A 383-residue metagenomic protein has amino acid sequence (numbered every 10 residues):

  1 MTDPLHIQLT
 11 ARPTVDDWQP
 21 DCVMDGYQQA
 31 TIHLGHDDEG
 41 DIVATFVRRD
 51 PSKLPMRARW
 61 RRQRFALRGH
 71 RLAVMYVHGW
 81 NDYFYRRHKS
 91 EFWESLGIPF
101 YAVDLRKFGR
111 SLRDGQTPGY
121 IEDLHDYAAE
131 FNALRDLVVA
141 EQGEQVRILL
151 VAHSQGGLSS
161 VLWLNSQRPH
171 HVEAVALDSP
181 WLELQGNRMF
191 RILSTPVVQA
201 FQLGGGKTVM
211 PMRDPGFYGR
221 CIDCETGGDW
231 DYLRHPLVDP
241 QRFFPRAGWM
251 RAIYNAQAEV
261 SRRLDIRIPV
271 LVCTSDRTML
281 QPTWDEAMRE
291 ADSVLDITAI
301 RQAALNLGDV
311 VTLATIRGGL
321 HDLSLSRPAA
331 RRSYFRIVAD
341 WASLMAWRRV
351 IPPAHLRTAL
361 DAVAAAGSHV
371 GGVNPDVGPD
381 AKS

Functional and structural regions predicted by a protein language model:
D3-L67: N-terminal cap/lid segment of alpha/beta-hydrolase-fold proteins
D50-D104, D114: Short, surface-exposed "cap/lid" segments of acyl-processing enzymes
H78, A152-G157: Conserved alpha/beta-hydrolase "nucleophile elbow" surrounding the catalytic nucleophile
W80, D104-G109, R317-L320: Short beta-to-alpha linker loops that shape the active-site pocket of alpha/beta-hydrolase fold enzymes
W80-N81, G109-R147, A330-Y334: Catalytic nucleophile-loop/oxyanion-hole region of alpha/beta-hydrolase and closely related hydrolase-like folds
Q155, S159-P245: Alpha/beta-hydrolase-fold enzymes
M210-V311: Serine-hydrolase catalytic core
V310-G367, D380-S383: Catalytic active-site module of serine/aspartate enzymes centered on a nucleophile-bearing elbow/loop
